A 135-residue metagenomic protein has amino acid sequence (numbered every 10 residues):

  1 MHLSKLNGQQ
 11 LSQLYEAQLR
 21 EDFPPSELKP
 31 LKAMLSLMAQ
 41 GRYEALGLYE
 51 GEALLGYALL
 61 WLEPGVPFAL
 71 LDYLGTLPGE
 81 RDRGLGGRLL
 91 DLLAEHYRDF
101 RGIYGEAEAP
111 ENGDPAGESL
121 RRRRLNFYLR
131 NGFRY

Functional and structural regions predicted by a protein language model:
M1-A33, Y49: Short amphipathic alpha-helix that is part of the acyltransferase structural core
S36-G47: A short helix-loop-beta-strand connector motif used in the catalytic cores of GNAT acetyltransferases and, in some
G47, E52-L62, F68-G75: Conserved beta-strand in the GNAT
T76, D82-Y97: Conserved acetyl-CoA-binding loop-helix of GNAT-fold acetyltransferases
R83, G105-E108, R134: A eukaryotic "domain-to-IDR transition" signal
Y97-L120: Conserved GNAT acetyl-CoA-binding A-motif
S119-L129: Intrinsically disordered, low-complexity, positively biased terminal segments
L129-Y135: Conserved acetyl-CoA-binding loop of GNAT-fold acetyltransferases
